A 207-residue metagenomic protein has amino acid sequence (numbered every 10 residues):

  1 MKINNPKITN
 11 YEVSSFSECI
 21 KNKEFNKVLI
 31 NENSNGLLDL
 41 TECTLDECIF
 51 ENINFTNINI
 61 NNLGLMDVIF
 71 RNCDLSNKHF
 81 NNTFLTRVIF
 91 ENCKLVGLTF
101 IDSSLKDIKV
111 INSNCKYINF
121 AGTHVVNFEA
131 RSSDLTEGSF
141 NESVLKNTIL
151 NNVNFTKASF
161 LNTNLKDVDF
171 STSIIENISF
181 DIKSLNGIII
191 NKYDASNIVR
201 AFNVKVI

Functional and structural regions predicted by a protein language model:
K2-I207: Tandem repeat scaffolds
